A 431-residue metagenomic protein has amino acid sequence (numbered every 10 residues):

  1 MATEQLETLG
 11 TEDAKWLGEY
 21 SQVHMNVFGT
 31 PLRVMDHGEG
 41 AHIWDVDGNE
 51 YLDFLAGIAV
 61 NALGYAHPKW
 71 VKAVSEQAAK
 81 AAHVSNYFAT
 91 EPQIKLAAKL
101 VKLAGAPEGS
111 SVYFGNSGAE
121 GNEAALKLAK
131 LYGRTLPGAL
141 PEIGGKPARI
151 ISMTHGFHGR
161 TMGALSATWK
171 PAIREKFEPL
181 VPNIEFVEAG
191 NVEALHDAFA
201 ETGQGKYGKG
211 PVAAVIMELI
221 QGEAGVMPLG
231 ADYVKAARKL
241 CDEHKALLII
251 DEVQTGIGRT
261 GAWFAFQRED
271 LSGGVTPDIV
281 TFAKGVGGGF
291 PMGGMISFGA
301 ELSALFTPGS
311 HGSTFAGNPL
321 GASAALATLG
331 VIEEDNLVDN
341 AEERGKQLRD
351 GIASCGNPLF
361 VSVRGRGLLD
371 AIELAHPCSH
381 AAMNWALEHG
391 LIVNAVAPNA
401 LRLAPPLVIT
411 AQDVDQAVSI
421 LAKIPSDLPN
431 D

Functional and structural regions predicted by a protein language model:
A2-D431: Conserved N-terminal phosphate-binding loop of PLP-dependent enzymes in the Aspartate aminotransferase
